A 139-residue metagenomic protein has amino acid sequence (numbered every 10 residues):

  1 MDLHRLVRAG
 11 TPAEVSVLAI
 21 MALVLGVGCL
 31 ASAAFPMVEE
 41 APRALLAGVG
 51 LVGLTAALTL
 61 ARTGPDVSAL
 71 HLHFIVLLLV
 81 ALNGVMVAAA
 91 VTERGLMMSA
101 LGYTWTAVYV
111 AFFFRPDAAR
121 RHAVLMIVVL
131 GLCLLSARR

Functional and structural regions predicted by a protein language model:
M1, V67-L70, R115: General structural signal for secondary-structure boundaries
M1-G10: Short, Lys/Arg-rich, polar N-terminal cytosolic tail immediately upstream of the first transmembrane signal-anchor
D2, V27-L30, L132-S136: Transmembrane alpha-helical segments of integral membrane proteins
L6, V76-L78, D117: Short alpha-helical interface patches
A13-S16, D117: Helix N-cap / loop-to-helix initiation motif
V15-A107, M126-V128: Hydrophobic transmembrane alpha-helices and their membrane-interface boundaries in multi-pass, membrane-anchored
Y103-R139: Cytosolic coiled-coil signaling helices that couple upstream sensory modules
